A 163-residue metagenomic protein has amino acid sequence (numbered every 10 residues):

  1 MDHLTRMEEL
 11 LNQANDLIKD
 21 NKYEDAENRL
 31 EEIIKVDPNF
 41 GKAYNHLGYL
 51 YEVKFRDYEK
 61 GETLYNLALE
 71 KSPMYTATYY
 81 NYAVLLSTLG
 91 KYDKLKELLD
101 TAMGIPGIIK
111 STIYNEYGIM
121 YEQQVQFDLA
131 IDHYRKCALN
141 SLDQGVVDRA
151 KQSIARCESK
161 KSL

Functional and structural regions predicted by a protein language model:
T5-V36, E52: Alpha-helical segment of the N-proximal tetratricopeptide repeat
R6-M7, G41-K42, T76-A77, K110-S111 (+1 more regions): Helix-start (N-cap) detector for alpha-helical repeat units in TPR-like alpha-solenoids, especially tetratricopeptide
N15, Y49-L50, V84, I119 (+1 more regions): Residue-level recognition of tetratricopeptide repeat
K19-R29, F55-L67, L89-M103, V125-H133 (+1 more regions): Structural signature of tandem alpha-helical TPR/SEL1-like repeats, specifically the intra-repeat loop/turn
K35, E70, M103-G104, A138-L139: Amphipathic alpha-helical segments of tetratricopeptide repeats
P38, P73, G107-I108, L142: Short coil turns that delineate tetratricopeptide repeat
H46, N81, E116, A150-S153: Canonical tetratricopeptide repeat
A102, E122-G145, Q152-S159: TPR/TPR-like (Sel1-like) alpha-helical repeat modules
